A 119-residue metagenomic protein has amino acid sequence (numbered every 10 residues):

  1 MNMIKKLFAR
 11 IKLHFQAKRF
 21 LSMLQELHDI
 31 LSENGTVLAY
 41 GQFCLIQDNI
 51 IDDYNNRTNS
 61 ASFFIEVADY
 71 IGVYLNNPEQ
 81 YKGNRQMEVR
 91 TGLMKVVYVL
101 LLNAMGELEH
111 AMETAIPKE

Functional and structural regions predicted by a protein language model:
I4-S22: Basic, mixed-charge low-complexity alpha-helical segments
Q25-E119: Long, low-complexity or tandemly repetitive, helically biased scaffold regions used for multimeric assembly/adhesion
